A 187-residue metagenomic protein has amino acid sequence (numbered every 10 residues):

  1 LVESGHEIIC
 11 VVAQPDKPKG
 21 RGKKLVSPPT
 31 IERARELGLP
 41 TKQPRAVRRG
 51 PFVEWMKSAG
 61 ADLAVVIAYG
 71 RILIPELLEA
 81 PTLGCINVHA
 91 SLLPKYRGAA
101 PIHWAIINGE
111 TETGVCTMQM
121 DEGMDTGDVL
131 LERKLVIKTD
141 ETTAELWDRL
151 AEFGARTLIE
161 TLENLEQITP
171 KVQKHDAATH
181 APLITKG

Functional and structural regions predicted by a protein language model:
L1-L25: N-terminal Rossmann-like dinucleotide-binding module
S4, L37, A80-P81: Short, structured coil segments at secondary-structure junctions
C10, Q43, L130-L131: A structural microfeature
R21-L25, R97-A100, E141: Residues at secondary-structure transition points
V26-Q43: Membrane-interfacial amphipathic helices and adjacent loop/beta segments that form the lipid-substrate binding surface
R45-C116, M120, T126: Alpha-helical oligomerization interface recognition
E122-G187: Active-site-proximal loop/hinge segments within enzyme catalytic domains
